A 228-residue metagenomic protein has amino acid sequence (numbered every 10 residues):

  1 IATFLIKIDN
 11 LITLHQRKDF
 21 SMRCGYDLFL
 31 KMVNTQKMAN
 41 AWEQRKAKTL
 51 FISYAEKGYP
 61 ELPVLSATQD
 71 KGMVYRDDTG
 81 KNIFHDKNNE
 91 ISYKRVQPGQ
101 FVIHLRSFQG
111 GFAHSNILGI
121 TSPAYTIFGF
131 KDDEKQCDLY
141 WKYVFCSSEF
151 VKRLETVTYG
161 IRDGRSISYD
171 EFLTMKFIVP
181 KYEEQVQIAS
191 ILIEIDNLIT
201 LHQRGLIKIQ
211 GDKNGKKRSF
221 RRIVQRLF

Functional and structural regions predicted by a protein language model:
I1-F228: Feature detects amphipathic, helix-rich regulatory segments
